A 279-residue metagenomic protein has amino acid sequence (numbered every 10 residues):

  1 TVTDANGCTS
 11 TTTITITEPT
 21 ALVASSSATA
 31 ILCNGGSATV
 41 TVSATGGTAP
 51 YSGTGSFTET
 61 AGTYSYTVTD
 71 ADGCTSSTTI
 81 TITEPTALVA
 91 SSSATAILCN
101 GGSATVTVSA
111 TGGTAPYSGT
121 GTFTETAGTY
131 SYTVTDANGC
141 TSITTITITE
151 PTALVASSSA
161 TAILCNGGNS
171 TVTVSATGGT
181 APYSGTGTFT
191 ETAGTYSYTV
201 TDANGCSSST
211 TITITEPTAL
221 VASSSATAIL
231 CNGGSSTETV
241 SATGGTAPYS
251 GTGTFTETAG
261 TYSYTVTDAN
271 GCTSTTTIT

Functional and structural regions predicted by a protein language model:
T1-T279: Proline- and Ser/Thr-rich low-complexity, intrinsically disordered segments
